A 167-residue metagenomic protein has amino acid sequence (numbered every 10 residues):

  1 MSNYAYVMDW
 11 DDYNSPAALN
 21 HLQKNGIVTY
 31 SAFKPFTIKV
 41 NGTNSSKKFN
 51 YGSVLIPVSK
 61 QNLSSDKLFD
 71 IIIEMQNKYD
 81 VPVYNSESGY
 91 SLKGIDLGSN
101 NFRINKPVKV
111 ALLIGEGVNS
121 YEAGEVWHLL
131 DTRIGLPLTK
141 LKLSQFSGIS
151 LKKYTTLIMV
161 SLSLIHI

Functional and structural regions predicted by a protein language model:
M1-L164: Intrinsic-disorder/low-complexity accessory segments
